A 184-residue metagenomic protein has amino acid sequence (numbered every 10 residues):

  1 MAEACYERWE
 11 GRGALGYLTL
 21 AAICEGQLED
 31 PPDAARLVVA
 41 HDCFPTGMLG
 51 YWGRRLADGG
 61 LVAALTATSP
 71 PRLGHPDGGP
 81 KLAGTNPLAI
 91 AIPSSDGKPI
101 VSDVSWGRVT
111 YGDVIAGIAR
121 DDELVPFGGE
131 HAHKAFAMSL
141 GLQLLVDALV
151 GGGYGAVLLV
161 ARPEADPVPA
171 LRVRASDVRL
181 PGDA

Functional and structural regions predicted by a protein language model:
M1-E29: Active-site cofactor/substrate anionic-group-binding motifs, chiefly glycine- and Lys/Arg-rich phosphate-binding loops
W9-G11, R36-D42, A63-A67, I92 (+2 more regions): General beta-strand structural signal in soluble alpha/beta enzymes
E25-T66: A glycine-rich phosphate/pyrophosphate-binding beta-strand-loop-alpha-helix module
G60-R72, Q143-V157: Glycine-rich phosphate/pyrophosphate-binding loops and their adjacent beta-strand/loop elements at enzyme active sites
P71-E123: Phosphate/diphosphate-binding glycine-rich loops and adjacent basic-rich segments that engage nucleotide
S102-D103, R108-G151: Small-residue-enriched flexible segments
G153-A184: Catalytic-core signal marking the mid-to-C-terminal active-site face
